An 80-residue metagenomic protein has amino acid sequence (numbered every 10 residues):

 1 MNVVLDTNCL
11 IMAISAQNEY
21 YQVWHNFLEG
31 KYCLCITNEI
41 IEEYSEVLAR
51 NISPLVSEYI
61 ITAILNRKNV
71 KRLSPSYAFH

Functional and structural regions predicted by a protein language model:
M1-V3: Residues that mark the start of a beta-strand
L5, S15, E19-A49: PIN/NYN-family metal-dependent endoribonuclease catalytic core
C9: Short, glycine/acidic-enriched loop or turn micro-motifs at the edges of active sites
M12: Conserved protein kinase catalytic core
K31, R67-N69: A generic structural signal for alpha->beta connector loops
S57-L65: Short, well-structured alpha-helical segments
N69-H80: Active-site neighborhoods of divalent-metal-dependent phosphate/nucleic-acid chemistry enzymes
